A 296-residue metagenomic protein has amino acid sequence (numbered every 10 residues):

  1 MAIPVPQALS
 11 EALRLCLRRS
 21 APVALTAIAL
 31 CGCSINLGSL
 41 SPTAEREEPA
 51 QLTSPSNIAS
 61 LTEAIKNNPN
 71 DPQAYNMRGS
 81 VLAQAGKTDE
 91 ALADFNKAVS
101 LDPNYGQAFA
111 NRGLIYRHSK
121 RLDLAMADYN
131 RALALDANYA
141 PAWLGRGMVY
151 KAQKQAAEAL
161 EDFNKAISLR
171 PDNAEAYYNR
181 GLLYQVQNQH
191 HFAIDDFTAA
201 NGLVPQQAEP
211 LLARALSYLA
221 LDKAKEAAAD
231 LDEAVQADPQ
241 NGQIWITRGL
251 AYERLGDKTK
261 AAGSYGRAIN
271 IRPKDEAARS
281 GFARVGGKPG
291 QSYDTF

Functional and structural regions predicted by a protein language model:
M1-C33: Sec-dependent bacterial lipoprotein signal peptides
A29-D89, A93, S100, G290-F296: N-terminal leader/linker segments that initiate helical-solenoid repeat arrays
I35-R46, L52, G242, I246 (+1 more regions): Terminal, low-structured helical/coil segments at or just beyond the last alpha-helical repeat
Q51-S60, G86-K97, S119-R131, Q153-K165 (+4 more regions): Structural signature of tandem alpha-helical TPR/SEL1-like repeats, specifically the intra-repeat loop/turn
P72-Q73, G106-Q107, A140-P141, A174-E175 (+4 more regions): Helix-start (N-cap) detector for alpha-helical repeat units in TPR-like alpha-solenoids, especially tetratricopeptide
A83, S100, A110, L114-R117 (+10 more regions): Position-specific recognition of the canonical hydrophobic site in helix A of tetratricopeptide repeat
